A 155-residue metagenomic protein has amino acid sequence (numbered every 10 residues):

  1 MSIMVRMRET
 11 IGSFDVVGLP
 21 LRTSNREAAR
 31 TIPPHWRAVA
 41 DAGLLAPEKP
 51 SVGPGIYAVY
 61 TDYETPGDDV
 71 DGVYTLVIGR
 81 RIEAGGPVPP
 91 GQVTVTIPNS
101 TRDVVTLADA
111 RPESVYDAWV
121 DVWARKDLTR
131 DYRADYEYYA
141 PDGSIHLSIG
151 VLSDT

Functional and structural regions predicted by a protein language model:
M1-T155: A solvent-exposed interaction/effector surface
